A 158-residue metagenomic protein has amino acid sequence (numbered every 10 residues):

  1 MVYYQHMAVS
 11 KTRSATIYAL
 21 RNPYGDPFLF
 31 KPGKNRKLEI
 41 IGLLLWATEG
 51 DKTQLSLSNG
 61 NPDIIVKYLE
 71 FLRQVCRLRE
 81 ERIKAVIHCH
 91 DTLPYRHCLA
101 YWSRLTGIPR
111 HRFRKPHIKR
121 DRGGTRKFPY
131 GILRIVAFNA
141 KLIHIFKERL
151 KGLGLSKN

Functional and structural regions predicted by a protein language model:
M1-N158: Domain-length accessory/inserted modules outside core catalytic folds
